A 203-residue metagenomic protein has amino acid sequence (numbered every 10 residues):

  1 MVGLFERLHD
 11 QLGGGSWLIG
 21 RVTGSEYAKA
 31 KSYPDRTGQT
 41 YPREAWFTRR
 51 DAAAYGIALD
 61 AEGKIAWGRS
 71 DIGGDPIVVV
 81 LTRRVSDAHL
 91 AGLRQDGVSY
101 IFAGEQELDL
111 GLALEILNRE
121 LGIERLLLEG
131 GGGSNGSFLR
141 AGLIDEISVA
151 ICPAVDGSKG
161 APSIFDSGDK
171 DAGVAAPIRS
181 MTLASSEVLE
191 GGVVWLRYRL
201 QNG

Functional and structural regions predicted by a protein language model:
M1-G203: Enzymes that bind and transform nitrogen-containing heteroaromatic metabolites
